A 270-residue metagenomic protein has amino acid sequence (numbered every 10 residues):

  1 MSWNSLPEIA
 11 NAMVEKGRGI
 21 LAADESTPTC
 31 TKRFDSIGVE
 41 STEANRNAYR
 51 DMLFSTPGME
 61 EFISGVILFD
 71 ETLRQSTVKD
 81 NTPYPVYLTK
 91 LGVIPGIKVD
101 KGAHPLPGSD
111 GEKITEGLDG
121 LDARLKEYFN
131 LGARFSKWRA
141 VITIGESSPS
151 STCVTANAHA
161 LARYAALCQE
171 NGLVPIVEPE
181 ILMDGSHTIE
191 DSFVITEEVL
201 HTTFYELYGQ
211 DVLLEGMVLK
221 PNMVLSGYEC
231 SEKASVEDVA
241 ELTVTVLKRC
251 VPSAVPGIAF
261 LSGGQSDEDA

Functional and structural regions predicted by a protein language model:
M1-L131, I144, V236, K248-R249 (+3 more regions): Alpha/beta catalytic barrel-like cores
S41, K113-G120, P149-A160, H187-V199 (+1 more regions): Alpha-helix N-cap and loop-to-helix initiation/capping positions
T42, W138, V177, L219: Conserved, mostly hydrophobic/aromatic
G102-L106, I142-S148, L182-S186, S226: Conserved radical SAM core fold
L121-F135, N157-L173, V199-Q210, A240-R249: Structured alpha-helical segments in the cores of large, soluble enzyme domains
L131-S150: A glycine-rich phosphate/pyrophosphate-binding beta-strand-loop-alpha-helix module
P175-I181: Short, conserved phosphate-binding/catalytic loop or strand-edge motifs used in phosphoryl-/nucleotidyl-transfer
H187-A270: Active-site capping/gating regions of soluble enzymes
